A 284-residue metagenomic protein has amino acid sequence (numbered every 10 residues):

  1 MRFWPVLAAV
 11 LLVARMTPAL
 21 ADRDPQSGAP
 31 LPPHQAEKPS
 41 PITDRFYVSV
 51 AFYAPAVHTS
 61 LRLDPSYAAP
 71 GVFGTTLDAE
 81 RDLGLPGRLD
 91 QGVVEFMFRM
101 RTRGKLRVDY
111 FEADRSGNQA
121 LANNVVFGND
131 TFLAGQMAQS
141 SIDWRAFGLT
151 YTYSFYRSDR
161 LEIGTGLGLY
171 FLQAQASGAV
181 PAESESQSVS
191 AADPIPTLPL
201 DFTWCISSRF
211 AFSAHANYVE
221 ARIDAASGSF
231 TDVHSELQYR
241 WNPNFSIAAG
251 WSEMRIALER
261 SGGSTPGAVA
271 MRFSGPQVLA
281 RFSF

Functional and structural regions predicted by a protein language model:
A14-M16: N-terminal signal peptide c-region/cleavage motif recognized by signal peptidases
L20-A113, G275-Q277, R281-S283: Short glycine/proline- and aromatic-enriched beta-strand/turn motifs that initiate or cap beta-hairpins
D44-F46, R88-G92, D143-F147, L161 (+3 more regions): Residues that define the transmembrane beta-barrel architecture of outer-membrane proteins
V50, V94-F98, V108, L149-Y153 (+4 more regions): Residues on the lipid-exposed face of transmembrane beta-strands in outer-membrane beta-barrel proteins
V50-A56, V108-E112, T165-F171, F202 (+3 more regions): Transmembrane beta-barrel strands of outer-membrane/channel proteins
H58-L89, E112-R145, F171-A192, A221-D224 (+1 more regions): Extracellular/periplasm-exposed beta-strand and loop segments of Gram-negative cell-envelope proteins, dominated by
R103-L106, D159-L161, S208-F212, W241-I247: Repeated loop/turn-to-beta-strand initiation elements of outer-membrane beta-barrel proteins
Y170-P243, M254-A257, F284: Outer-membrane beta-barrel transmembrane domain signature
